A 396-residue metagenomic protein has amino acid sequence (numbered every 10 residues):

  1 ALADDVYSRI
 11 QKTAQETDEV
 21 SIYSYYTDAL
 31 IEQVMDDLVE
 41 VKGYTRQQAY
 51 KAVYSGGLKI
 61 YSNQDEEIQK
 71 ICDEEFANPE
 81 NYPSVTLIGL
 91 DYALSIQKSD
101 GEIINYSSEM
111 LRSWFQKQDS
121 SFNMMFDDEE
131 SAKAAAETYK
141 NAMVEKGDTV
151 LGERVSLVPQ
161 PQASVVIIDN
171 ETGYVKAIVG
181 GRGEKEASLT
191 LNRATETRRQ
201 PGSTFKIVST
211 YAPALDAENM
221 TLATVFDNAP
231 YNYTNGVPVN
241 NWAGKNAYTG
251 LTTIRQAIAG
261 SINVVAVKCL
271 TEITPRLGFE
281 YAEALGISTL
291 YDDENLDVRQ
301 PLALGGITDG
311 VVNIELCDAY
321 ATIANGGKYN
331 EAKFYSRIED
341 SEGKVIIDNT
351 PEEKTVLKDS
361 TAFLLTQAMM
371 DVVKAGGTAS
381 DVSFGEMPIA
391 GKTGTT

Functional and structural regions predicted by a protein language model:
A1, C72, T172-G173, R199-F226 (+3 more regions): Active-site SXXK
A1-A77, P83, L87-N105, S288 (+1 more regions): Non-catalytic, structured segments within soluble enzyme domains
K12-S21, S55-N63, L151-V155, Q162-A163 (+6 more regions): Second-shell loop/turn segments in exported
Q15-V20, N219-G278, Y329, S341-T366 (+1 more regions): Conserved catalytic neighborhood of penicillin-recognizing serine enzymes
Y23, T27-M35, G57, Y61 (+14 more regions): Extracytoplasmic/secreted envelope proteins and their assembly/folding machinery, especially bacterial periplasmic
E32-E40, I167-E184, D216-M220, Y231 (+6 more regions): Glycine-rich, acidic and aromatic/proline-enriched surface loops and short helix-turn segments that act as binding
S62-K98, E102-L157, P161-D169, Y174-V179 (+2 more regions): A penicillin-recognizing enzyme superfamily signal
V237-W242, T274-L316, E331: Mid-domain, small-residue-enriched loop/turn segments at the edges of structured enzyme/sensor domains
